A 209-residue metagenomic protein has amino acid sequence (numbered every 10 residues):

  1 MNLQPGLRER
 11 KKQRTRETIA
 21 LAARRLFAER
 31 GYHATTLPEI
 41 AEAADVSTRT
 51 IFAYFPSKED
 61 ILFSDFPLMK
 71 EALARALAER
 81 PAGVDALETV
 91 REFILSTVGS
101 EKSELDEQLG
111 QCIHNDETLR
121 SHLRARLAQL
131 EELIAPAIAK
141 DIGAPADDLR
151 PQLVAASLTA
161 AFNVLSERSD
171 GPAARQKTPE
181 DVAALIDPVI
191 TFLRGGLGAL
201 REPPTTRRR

Functional and structural regions predicted by a protein language model:
M1-N2, P136, G171-R209: C-terminal peripheral helix-coil segments that are non-catalytic and often amphipathic
M1-V46, F63, L68, A72: Basic, helix-initiating cap at the start of DNA-binding domains
T15, D65, M69, I94 (+3 more regions): Hydrophobic/aromatic residues within well-ordered alpha-helical segments
S47-F55: Short hydrophobic/aromatic patch on the recognition helix
E59-I61: A secondary-structure capping/hinge motif
E71-Q111, N115: Hydrophobic alpha-helical connector segments
R91, A135, P151-T159, N163 (+2 more regions): Short, well-structured alpha-helical segments
D116, Q129-A155, G171-P172, Q176-K177: Hydrophobic alpha-helical bundle segments that form small-molecule/ligand-binding pockets
